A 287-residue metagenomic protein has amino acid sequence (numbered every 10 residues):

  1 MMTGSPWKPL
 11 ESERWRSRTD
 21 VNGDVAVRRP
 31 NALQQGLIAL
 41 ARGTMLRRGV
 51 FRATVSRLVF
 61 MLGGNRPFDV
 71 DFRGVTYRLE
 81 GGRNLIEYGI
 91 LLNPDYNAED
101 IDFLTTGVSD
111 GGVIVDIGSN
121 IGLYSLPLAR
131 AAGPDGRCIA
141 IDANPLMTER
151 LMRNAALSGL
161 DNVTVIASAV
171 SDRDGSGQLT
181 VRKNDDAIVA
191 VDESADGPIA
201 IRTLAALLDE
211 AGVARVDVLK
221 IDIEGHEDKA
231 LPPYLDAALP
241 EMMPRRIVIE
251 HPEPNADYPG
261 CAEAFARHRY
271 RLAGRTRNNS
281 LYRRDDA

Functional and structural regions predicted by a protein language model:
M2-A287: Phosphate/nucleotide-binding beta-alpha loop and adjacent structural elements of enzyme active sites
